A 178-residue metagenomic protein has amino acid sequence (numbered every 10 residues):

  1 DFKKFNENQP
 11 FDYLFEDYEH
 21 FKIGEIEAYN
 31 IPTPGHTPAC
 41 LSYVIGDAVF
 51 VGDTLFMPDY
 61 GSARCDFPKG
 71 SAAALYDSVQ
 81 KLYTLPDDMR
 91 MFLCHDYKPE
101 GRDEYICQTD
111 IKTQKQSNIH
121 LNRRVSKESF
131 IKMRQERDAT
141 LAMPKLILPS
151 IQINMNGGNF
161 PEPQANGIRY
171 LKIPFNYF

Functional and structural regions predicted by a protein language model:
D1-N6, P58-D59, Q108-K115: Short glycine/proline- and charge-enriched loop/turn segments that cap or connect secondary-structure elements
F5-P99, F175-F178: Catalytic core of the metallo-beta-lactamase
D77-R90, Y97-F178: Accessory terminal helices/loops
